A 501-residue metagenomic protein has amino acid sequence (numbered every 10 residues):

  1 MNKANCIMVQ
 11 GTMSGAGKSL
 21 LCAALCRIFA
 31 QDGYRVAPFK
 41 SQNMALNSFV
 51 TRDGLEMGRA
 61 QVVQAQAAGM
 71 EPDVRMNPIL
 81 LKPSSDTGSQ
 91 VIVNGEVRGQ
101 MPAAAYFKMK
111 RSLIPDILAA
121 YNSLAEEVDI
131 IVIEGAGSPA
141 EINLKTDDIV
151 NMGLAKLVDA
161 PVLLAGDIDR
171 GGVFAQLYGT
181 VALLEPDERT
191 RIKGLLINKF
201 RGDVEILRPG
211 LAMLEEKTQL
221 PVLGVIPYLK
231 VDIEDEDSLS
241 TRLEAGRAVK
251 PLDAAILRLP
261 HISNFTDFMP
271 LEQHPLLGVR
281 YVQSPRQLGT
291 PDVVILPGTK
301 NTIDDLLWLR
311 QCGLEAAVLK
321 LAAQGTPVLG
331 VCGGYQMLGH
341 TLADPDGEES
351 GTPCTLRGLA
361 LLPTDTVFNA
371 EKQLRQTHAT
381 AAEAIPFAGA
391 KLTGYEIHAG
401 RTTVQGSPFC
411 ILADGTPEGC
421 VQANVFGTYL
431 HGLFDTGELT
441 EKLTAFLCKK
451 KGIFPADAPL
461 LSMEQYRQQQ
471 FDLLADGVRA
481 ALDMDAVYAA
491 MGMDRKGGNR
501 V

Functional and structural regions predicted by a protein language model:
M1-A322, P327, D344-G347, A370-E371 (+1 more regions): Flexible phosphate-sensing "switch/lid" loops adjacent to ATP/NTP-binding sites across phosphate-transfer
C332: Catalytic nucleophile serine of serine hydrolases, specifically the conserved "nucleophile elbow" pentapeptide
M337: Conserved catalytic-site region of short-chain dehydrogenase/reductase
E348-R375: Conserved P-loop NTPase catalytic core
